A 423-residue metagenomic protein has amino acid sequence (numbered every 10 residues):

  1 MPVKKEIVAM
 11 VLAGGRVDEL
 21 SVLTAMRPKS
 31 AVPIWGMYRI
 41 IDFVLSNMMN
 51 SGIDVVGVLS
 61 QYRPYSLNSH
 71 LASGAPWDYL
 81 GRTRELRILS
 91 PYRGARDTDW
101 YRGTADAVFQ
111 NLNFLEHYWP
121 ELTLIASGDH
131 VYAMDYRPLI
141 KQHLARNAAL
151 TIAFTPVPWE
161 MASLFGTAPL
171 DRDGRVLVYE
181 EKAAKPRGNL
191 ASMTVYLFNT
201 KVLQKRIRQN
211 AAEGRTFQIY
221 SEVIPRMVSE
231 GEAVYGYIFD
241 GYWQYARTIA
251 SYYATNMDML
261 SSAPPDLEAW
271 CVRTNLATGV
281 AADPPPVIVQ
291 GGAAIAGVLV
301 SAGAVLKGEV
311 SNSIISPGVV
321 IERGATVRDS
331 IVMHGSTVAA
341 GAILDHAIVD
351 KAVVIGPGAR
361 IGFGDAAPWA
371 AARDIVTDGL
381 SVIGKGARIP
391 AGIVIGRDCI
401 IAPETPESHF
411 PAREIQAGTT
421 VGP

Functional and structural regions predicted by a protein language model:
M1-L260, W369-A372, D378-L380, K385-G386 (+1 more regions): Unchanged
M1-V8, K201, Q209-P423: Left-handed beta-helix
